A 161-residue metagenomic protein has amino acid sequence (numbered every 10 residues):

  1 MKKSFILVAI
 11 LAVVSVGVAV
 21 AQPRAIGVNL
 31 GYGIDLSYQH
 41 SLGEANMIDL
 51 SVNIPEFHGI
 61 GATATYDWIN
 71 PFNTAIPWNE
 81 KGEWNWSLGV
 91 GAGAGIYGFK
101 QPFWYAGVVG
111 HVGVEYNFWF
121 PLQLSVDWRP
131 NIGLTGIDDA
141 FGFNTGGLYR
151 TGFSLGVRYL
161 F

Functional and structural regions predicted by a protein language model:
M1-P23: Cleavable N-terminal export/targeting peptides
K3-S4, L30, Y149: Short hydrophobic/aromatic segments of transmembrane alpha-helices and their interfaces
P23-Q39: Short N-terminal segments immediately surrounding and downstream of signal-peptide cleavage
R24-A25, G98-F103, A140-G146: Outer-membrane beta-barrel domain signature
A25, S87, S154: A residue-level signal for beta-strand positions that form part of recognition/binding surfaces within mature
I34-D35, V52-N53, G59-I60, H111 (+3 more regions): Outer-membrane beta-barrel domain signature
L42-L122, V126, R158-Y159: Gram-negative (and chloroplast) outer-membrane scaffold detector with strong preference for beta-barrel transmembrane
W119-F161: Predominantly the C-terminal beta-signal and adjacent terminal strand-loop region of outer-membrane beta-barrel
